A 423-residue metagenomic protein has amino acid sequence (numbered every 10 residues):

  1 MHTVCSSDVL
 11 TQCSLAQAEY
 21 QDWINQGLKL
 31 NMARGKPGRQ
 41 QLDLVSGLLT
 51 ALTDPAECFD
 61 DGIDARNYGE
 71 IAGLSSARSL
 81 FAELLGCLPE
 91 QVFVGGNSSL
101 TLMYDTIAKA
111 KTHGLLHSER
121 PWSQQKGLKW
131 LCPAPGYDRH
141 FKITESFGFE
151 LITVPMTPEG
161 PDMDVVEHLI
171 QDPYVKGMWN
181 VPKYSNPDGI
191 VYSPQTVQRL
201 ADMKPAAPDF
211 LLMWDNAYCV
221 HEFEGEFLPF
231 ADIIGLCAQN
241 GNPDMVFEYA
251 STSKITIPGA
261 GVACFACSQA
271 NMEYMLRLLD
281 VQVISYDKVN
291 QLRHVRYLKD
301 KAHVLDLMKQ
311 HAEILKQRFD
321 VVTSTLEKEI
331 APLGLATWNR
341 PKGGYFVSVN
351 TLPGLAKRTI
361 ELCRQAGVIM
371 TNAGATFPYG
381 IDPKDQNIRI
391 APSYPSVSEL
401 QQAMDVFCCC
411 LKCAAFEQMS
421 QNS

Functional and structural regions predicted by a protein language model:
H2-A72, S76, A82-E83, Q365-V368: N-terminal "arm"/small-domain region of PLP-dependent enzymes with the aminotransferase-like
E57, I63-P208, C219-G241, V406-S423: Conserved core of the PLP fold type I
G95, G235-K316, E329, F416: Conserved core segment of the aminotransferase class I/II
N216: Walker B catalytic acidic pair
K309-T323, L335-N350, R364: Conserved glycine-rich beta-strand-loop-beta hairpin in the small C-terminal domain of fold type I
S348-P353, M370-D405, C409-K412: Conserved PLP-binding active-site segment of the aspartate aminotransferase-like
T359-Q365, A403-C408: Short amphipathic alpha-helices in soluble, non-transmembrane regions that often serve as interface/regulatory elements
